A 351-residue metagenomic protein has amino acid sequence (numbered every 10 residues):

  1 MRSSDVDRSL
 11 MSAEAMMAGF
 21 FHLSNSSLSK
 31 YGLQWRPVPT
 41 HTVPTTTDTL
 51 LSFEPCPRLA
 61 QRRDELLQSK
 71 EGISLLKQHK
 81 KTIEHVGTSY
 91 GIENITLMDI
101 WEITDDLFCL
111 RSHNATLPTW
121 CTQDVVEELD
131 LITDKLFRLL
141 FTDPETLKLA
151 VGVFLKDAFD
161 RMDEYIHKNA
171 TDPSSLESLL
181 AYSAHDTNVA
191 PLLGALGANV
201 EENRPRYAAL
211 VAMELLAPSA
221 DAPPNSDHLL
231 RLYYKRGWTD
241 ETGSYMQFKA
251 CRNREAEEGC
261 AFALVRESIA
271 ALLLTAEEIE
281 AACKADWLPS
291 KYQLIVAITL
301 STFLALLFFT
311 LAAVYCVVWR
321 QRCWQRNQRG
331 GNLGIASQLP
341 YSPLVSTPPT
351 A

Functional and structural regions predicted by a protein language model:
S4-A351: Signature for phosphate-centric chemistry
